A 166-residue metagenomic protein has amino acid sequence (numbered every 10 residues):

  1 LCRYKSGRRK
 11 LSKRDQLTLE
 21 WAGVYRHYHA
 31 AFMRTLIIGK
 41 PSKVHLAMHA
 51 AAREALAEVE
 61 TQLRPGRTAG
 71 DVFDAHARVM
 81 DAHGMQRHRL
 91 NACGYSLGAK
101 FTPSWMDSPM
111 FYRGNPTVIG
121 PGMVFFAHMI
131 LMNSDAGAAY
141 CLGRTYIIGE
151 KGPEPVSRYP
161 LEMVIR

Functional and structural regions predicted by a protein language model:
L1-R166: Active-site neighborhoods and metal-handling regions in enzymes and metal-associated proteins
